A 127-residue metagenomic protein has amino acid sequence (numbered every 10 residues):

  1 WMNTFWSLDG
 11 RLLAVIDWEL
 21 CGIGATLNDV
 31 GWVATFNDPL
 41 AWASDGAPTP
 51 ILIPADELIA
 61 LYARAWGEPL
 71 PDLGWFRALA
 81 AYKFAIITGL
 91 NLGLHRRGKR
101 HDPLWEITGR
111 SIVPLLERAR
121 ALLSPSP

Functional and structural regions predicted by a protein language model:
W1, D9, T49-I53, G109-L116: Hydrophobic/basic alpha-helical segments enriched in Actinobacteria
W1-N28, A34: Active-site acidic catalytic loop and adjacent metal/ATP-binding pocket of ATP-dependent phosphoryl transfer enzymes
F5-L13, G67-P71, W105, L123-P127: Conserved NTP-binding catalytic cores of kinases and kinase-like/nucleotidyltransferase enzymes across multiple kinase
L12, G22, A47-P50, L70-L73: Short, surface-exposed helix-loop/turn micro-motifs enriched in polar/charged residues
G22-D29, P50-P54, L104-S111: Short acidic-hydrophobic sequence patches enriched in Asp/Glu that either
L27-W66, A80-G98: Active-site activation/catalytic loop segments of kinase-like enzymes and analogous catalytic loops in related
E68-A80: All-alpha amphipathic helical-bundle segments outside canonical DNA-binding/catalytic cores that form hydrophobic
R97-P127: Regulatory N- and C-terminal appendages and interdomain linkers associated with kinase/kinase-like NTP transferase
